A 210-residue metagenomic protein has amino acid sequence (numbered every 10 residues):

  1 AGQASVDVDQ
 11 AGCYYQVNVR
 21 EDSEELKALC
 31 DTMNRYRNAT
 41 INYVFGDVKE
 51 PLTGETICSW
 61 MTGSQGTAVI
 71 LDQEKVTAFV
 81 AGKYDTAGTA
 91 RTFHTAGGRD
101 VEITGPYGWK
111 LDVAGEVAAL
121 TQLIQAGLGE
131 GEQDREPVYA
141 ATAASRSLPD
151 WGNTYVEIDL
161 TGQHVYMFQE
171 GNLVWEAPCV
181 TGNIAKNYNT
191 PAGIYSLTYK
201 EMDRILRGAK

Functional and structural regions predicted by a protein language model:
A1-K210: Surface-exposed, secretory/extracytoplasmic low-complexity segments enriched in Ser/Thr/Asn/Gly/Pro
